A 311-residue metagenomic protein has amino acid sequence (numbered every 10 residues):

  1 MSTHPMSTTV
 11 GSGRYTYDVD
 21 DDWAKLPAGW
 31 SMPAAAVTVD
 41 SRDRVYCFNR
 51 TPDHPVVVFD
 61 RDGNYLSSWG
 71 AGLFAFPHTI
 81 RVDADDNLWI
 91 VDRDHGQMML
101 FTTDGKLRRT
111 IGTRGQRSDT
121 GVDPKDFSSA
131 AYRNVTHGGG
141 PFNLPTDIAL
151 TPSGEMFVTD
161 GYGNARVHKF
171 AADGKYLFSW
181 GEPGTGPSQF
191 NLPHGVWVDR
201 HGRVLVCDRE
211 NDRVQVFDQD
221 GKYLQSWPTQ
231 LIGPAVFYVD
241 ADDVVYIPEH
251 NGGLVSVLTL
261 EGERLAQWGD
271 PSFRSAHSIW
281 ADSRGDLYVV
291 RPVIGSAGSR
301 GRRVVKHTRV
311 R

Functional and structural regions predicted by a protein language model:
M1-R311: Eukaryotic scaffold repeat domains enriched in small/polar residues
